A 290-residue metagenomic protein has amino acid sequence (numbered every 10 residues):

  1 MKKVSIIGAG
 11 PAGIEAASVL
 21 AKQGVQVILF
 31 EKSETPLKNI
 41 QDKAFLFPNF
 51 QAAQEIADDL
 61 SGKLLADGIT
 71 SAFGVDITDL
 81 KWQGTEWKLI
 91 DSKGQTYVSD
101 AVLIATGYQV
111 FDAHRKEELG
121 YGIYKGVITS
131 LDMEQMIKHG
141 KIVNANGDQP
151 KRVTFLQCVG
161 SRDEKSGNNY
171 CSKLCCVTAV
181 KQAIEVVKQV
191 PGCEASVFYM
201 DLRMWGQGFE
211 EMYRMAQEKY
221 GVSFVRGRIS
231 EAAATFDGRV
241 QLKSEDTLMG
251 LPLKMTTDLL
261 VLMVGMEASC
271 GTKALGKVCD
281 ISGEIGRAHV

Functional and structural regions predicted by a protein language model:
M1-L37, Q54, G74, L80 (+4 more regions): Rossmann-like dinucleotide/flavin-binding elements
E34-A52, E210: Conserved N-terminal glycine-rich FAD pyrophosphate-binding loop of Rossmann-like flavoproteins
F45, V127-I128, A183, E211 (+2 more regions): Short alpha-helical interface elements
I56-T106, V180-G271: A Rossmann-like FAD-binding core segment of flavoenzymes
E118, S244-D246, S282-E284: Acidic/polar residues at beta-strand termini and the immediately following turn/coil
K219, V278-C279: Short, intrinsically disordered/low-complexity patches at protein termini and at juxtamembrane boundaries
